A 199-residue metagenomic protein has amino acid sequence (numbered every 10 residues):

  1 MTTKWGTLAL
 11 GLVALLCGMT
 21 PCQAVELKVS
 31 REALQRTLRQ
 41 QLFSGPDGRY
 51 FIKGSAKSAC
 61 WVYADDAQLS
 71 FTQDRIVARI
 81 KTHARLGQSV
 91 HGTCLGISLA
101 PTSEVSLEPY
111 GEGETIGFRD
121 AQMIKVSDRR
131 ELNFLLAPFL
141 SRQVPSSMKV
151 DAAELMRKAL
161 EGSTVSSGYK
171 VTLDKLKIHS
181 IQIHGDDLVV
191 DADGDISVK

Functional and structural regions predicted by a protein language model:
M1-A9: Bacterial N-terminal signal peptides that target proteins for export
A9-G18: Bacterial N-terminal signal peptides
Q23-K199: Extracellular/lumenal and peripheral-membrane lipid-interaction modules
